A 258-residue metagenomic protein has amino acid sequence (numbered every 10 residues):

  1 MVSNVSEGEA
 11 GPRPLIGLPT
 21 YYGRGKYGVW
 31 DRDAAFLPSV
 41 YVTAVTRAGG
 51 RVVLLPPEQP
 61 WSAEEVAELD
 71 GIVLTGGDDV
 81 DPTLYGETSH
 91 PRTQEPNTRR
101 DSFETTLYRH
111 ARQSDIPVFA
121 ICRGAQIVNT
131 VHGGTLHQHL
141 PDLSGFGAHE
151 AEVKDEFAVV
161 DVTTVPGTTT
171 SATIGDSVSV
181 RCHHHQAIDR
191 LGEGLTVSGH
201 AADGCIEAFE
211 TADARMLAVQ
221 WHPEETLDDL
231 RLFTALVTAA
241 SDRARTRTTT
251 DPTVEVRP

Functional and structural regions predicted by a protein language model:
M1-P117, T130, H137, P141-T168 (+7 more regions): N-terminal beta1-alpha1 cap of cysteine-dependent amidohydrolase-like domains
A120, G124, N129, G133: Gly/Ala-rich beta-loop-alpha elbow adjacent to hydrolase catalytic centers
